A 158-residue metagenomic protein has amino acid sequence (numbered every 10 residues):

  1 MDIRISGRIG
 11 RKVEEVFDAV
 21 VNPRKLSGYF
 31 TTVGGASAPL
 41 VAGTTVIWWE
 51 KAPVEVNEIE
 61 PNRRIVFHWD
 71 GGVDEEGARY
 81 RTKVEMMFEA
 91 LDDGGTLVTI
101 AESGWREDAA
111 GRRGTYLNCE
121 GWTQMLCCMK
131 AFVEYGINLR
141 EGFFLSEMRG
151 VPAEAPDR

Functional and structural regions predicted by a protein language model:
D2-S6, K51, R64, K83 (+1 more regions): Intrinsic-disorder/low-complexity, polar/charged segments enriched in Ser/Thr/Lys/Arg/Asp/Glu/Gln
R4-I5, R11, E15, P23-R64 (+2 more regions): Short beta-edge strand/loop motif at the mouth of beta-sheet-based domains
G7, V54-E58, T82-A90: Hydrophobic/aromatic beta-strand elements that line small-molecule binding cavities or substrate pockets in beta-rich
V16-F17, L26, V56, F67 (+3 more regions): Hydrophobic pocket/interface hotspot
E50, E58, W69, I100-E102: Residue-level recognition of conserved beta-strand positions in structured domain cores
D70-V73, A101-E107, I137, E147: Short, solvent-exposed aromatic-acidic interface loops
E75-Q124, G142: Beta-strand/loop substructures that line and gate deep hydrophobic ligand-binding cavities in soluble
A131-R158: Short, highly charged C-terminal tails/helix-capping segments
